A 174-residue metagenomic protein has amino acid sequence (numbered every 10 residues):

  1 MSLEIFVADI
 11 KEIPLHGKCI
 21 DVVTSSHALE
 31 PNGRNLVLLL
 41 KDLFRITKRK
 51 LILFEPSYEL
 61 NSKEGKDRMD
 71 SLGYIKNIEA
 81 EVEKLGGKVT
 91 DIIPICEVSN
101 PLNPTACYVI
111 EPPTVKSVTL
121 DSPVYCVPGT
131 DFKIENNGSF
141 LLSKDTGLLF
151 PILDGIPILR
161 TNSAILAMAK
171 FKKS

Functional and structural regions predicted by a protein language model:
S2-E12: Conserved SAM-binding strand-loop segment of SAM-dependent methyltransferases
T24-S25: A conserved beta-strand element that flanks and buttresses the S-adenosyl-L-methionine
A28-L29, P56: Hydrophobic adenine-recognition pocket in adenosine-nucleotide-binding enzymes
P31-D42, I46-T47: A short, conserved alpha-helix within the catalytic core of class I
T47-L60: Conserved beta-strand signature within the Rossmann-like core of class I S-adenosyl-L-methionine
R68-C96, A106: Short alpha-helix
I93-Y125: Core SAM-dependent methyltransferase catalytic element
Y125-T130, L142-K144: Short cysteine-rich clusters marking metal-coordination/redox-active sites
